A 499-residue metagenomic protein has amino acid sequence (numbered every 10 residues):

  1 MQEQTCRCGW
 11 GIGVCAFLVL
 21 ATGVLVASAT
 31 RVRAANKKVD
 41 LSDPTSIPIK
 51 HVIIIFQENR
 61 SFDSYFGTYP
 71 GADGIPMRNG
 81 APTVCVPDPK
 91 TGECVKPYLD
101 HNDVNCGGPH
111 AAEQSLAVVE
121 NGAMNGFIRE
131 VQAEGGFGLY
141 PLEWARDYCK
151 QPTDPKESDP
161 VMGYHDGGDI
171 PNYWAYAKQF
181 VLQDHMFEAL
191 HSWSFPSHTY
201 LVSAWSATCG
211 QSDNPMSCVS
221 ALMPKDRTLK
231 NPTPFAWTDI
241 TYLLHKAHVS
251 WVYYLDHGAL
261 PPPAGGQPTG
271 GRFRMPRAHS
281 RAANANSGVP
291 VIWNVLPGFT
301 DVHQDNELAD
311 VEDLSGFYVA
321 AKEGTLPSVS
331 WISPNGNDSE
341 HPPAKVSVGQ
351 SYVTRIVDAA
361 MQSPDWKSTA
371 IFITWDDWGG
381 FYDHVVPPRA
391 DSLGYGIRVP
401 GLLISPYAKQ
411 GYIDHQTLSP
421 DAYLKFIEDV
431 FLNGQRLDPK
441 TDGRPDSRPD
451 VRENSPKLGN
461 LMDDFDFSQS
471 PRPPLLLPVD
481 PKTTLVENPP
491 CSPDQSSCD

Functional and structural regions predicted by a protein language model:
M1-C8: N-terminal secretory signal peptides that target proteins for export/translocation
G13-A27: Bacterial N-terminal signal peptides
R31-D499: N-terminal pro-sequences and low-complexity stem/linker regions of secreted or lumenal proteins
